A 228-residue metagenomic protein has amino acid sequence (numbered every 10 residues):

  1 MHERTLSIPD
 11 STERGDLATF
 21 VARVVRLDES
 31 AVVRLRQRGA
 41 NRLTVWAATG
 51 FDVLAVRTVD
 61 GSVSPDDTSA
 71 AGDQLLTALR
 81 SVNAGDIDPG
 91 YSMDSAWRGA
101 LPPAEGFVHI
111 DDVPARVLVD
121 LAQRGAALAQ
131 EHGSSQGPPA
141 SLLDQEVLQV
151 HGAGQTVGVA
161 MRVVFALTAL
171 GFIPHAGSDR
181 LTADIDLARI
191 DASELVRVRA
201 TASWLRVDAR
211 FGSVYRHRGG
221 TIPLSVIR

Functional and structural regions predicted by a protein language model:
M1-D60: N-terminal ordered "arm"
A40, G72-L76, T221: Generic N-terminal initiation segments characterized by hydrophobic and/or small/turn-forming residues
G50-F51, S62, G219-L224: A short, sequence-level motif marking secondary-structure junctions
L54-G90: A broadly used, surface-exposed interaction patch
V82-R228: Long, compositionally biased intrinsically disordered terminal regions
